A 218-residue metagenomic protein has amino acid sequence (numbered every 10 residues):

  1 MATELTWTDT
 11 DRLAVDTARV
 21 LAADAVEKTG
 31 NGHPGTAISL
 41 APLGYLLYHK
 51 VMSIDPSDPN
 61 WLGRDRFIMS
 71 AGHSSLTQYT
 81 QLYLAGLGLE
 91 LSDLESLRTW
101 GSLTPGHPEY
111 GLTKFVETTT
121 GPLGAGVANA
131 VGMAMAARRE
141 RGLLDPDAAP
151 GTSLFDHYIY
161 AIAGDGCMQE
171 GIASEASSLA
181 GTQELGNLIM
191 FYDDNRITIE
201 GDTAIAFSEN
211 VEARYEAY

Functional and structural regions predicted by a protein language model:
M1-R12: Basic/polar N-terminal segments that are highly enriched at the extreme N-terminus, encompassing both cleavable
T17-N31, Y192-D194: N-terminal capping segment at the start of a domain
N31-A37: Flexible, glycine/charged-enriched surface loops at secondary-structure junctions
S39-Q183: Cofactor-binding active-site loop characterized by glycine-rich and histidine/acidic residues
I68-S70, N187-D194: Short internal beta-strands
G151-F155, R196-T198, T203-Y218: Conserved thiamine diphosphate
H157, L185-L188, Y218: Short glycine-/polar-rich loops that comprise or flank the Walker A/P-loop and associated switch/sensor motifs
A180, L188-I189, T198-E200: Fold-level recognition of mixed alpha/beta catalytic cores in primary-metabolism enzymes, strongest
